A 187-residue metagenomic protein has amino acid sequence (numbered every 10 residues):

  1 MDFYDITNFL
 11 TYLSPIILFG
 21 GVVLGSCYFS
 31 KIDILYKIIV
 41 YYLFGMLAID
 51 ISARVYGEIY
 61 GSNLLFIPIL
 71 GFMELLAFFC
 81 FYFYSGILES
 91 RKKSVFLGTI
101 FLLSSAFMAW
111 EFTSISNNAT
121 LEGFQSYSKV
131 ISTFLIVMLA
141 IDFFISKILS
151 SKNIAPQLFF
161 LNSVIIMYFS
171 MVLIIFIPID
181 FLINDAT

Functional and structural regions predicted by a protein language model:
D2-T187: Terminal, non-globular segments
